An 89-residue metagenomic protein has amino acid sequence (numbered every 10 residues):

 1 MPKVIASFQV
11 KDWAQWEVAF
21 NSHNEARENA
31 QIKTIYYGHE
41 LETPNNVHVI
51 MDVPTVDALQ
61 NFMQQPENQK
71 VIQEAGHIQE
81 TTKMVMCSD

Functional and structural regions predicted by a protein language model:
M1-Q69, A75-D89: Short S/T/G/P-rich N-terminal loop/turn motif that feeds into the first structured element of a domain
